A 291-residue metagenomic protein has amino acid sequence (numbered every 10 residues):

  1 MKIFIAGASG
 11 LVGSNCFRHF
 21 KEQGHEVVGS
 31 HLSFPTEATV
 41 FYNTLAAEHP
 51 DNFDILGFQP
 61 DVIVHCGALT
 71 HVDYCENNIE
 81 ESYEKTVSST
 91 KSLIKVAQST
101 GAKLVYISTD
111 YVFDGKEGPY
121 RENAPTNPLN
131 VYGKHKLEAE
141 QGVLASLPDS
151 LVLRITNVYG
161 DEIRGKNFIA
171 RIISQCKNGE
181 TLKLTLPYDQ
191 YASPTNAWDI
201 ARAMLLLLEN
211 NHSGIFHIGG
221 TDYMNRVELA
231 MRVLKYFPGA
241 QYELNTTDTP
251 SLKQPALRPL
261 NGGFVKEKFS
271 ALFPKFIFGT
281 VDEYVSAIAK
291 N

Functional and structural regions predicted by a protein language model:
I3-Q23: N-terminal Rossmann NAD(P)H-binding glycine-rich loop of SDR-like oxidoreductase domains
A6, T185-Y191, F216-M224, L272: Glycine-rich Rossmann NAD(P)(H)-binding loop
T44-K85: NAD(P)H-binding glycine-rich loop region in Rossmannoid oxidoreductase-like domains and their noncatalytic homologs
I63, N77-V105: NAD(P)-cofactor binding segment of oxidoreductase domains
E84, S88-S92, V112-L153, V158-G160: Catalytic helix-loop patch of NAD(P)-dependent Rossmann-fold dehydrogenases
Q141-A192, D199: NAD(P)-dependent short-chain dehydrogenase/reductase
A197, N225-M231, D248-N291: Conserved C-terminal active-site "lid" loop/helix of NAD(P)H-dependent oxidoreductases that clamps the redox cofactor
A203, N210-Q254, L260: Mid/C-terminal beta-alpha module of Rossmann-like enzyme folds, strongest in SDR-family dehydrogenases/epimerases
